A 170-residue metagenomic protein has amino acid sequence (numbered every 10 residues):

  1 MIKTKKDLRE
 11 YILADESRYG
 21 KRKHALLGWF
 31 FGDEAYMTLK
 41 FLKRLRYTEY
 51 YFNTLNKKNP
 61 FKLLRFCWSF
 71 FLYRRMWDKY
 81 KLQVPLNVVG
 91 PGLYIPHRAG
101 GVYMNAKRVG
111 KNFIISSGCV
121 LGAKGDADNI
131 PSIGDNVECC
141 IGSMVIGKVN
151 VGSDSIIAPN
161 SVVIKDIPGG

Functional and structural regions predicted by a protein language model:
M1-Y80: Terminal amphipathic alpha-helical/low-complexity segments used for targeting or macromolecular assembly
Y80, P85-L86, G90-H97, V102-A106 (+9 more regions): Left-handed beta-helix
